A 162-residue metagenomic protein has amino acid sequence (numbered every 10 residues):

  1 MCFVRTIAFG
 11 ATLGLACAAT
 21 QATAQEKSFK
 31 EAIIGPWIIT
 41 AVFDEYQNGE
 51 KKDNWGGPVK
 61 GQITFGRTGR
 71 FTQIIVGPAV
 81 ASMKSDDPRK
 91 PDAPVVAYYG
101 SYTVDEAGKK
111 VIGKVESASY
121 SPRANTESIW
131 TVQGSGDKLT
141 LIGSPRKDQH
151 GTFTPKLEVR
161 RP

Functional and structural regions predicted by a protein language model:
M1-A11: Bacterial N-terminal signal peptides that target proteins for export
T12, T20-P162: Lipid interaction determinants
